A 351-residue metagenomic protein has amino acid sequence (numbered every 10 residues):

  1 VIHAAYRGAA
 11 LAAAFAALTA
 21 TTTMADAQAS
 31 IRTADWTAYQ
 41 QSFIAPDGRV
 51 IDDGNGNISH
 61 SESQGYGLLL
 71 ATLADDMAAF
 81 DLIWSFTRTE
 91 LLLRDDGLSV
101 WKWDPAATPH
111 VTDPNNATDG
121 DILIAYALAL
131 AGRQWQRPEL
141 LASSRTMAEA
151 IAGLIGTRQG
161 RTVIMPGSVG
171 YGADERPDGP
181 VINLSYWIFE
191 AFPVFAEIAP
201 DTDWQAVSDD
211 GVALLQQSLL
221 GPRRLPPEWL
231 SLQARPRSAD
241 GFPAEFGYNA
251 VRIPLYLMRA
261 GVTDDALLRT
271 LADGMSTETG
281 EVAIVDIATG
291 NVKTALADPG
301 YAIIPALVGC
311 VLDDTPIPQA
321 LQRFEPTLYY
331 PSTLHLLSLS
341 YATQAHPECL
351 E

Functional and structural regions predicted by a protein language model:
V1-L11: Bacterial N-terminal signal peptides that target proteins for export
A9-A20: Bacterial N-terminal signal peptides
M24-A29: Boundary at the C-terminal end of the N-terminal hydrophobic targeting segment
S30-D121, R323, T327: N-terminal carbohydrate-binding/catalytic regions of secreted carbohydrate-active enzymes
I58-S61, D119, L141-P316, Q322-Y330 (+2 more regions): Extended ligand-binding clefts on enzyme/binding-domain cores
L68-L73, L123-R133, E190-V194, L255-R259 (+1 more regions): Short glycine/serine- and small hydrophobic-enriched flexible loop segments
L82-F86, A129, A142-A150: Active-site-adjacent structural elements in enzyme catalytic domains
H110-S143: Surface-exposed, polar helix/loop patches in the mature regions of secreted/periplasmic/lumenal proteins that form
